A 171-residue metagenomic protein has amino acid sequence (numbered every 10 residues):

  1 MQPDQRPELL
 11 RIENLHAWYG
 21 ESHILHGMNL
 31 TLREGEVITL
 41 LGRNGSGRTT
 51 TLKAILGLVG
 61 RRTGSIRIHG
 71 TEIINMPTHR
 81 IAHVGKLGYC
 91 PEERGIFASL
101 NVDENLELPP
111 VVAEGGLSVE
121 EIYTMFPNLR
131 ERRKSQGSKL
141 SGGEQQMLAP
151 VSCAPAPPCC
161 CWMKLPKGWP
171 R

Functional and structural regions predicted by a protein language model:
L41-R43: The feature captures the beta-strand-to-loop junction immediately N-terminal to the Walker
L56: Helix-to-loop junction immediately C-terminal to a conserved catalytic motif
G64-I73, H83-V84, L117-V119, T124: Conserved ABC transporter NBD signature motif
E93, A98-V112: Q-loop/switch helix immediately C-terminal to the Walker
S135-L140, E144: Conserved ABC ATPase signature
C153-P158: A short, proline-enriched helix->beta-strand linker immediately N-terminal to the Walker B motif in ABC-type P-loop
K164-L165: Walker B catalytic motif
